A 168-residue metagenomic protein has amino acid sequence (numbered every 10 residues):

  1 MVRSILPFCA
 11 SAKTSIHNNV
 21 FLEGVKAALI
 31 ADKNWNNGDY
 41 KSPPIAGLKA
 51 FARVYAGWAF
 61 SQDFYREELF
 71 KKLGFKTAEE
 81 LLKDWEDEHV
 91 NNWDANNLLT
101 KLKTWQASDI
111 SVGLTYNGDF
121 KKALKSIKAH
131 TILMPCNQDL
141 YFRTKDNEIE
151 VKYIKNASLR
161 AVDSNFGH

Functional and structural regions predicted by a protein language model:
V2-E88: Alpha/beta-hydrolase-fold enzymes
P7-A12, C136-Q138, V162-N165: An acidic- and aromatic-residue-enriched active-site/binding cleft used to recognize and process polar
D84, T100-A123: Active-site nucleophile elbow and catalytic-triad environment of alpha/beta-hydrolase enzymes
D94-N96: Long, compositionally biased charged/polar accessory segments in the mid-to-C-terminal portions of proteins
Y116, L140-D146: Conserved alpha/beta-hydrolase "acid-adjacent" motif
L124-K128, Y153-I154: Short, conserved loop/helix-junction motifs that constitute active-site signature segments in enzyme catalytic cores
I127, L133-P135: Short beta-strand/loop motif that positions the catalytic acidic residue of the alpha/beta-hydrolase fold
T144-G167: Catalytic histidine neighborhood in serine/cysteine hydrolases with alpha/beta-hydrolase-type architecture
